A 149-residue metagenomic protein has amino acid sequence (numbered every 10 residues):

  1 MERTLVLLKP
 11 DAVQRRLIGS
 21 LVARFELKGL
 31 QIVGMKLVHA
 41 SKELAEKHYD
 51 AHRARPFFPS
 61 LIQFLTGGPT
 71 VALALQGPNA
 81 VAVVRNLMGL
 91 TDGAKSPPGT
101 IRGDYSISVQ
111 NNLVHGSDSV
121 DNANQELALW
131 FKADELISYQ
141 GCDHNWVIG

Functional and structural regions predicted by a protein language model:
M1-G149: Non-catalytic terminal and connector segments of soluble metabolic enzymes
